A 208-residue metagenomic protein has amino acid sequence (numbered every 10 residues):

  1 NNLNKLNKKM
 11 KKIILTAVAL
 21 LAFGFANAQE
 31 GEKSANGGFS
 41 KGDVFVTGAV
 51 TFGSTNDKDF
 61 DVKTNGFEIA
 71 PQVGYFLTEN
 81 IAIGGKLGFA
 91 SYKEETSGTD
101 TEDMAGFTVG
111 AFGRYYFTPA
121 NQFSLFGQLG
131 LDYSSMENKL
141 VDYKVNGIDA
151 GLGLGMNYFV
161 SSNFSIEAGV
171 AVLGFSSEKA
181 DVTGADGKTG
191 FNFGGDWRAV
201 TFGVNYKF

Functional and structural regions predicted by a protein language model:
N1-S40: Cleavable N-terminal export/targeting peptides
Q29-Y75, I83, W197-F208: Short glycine/proline- and aromatic-enriched beta-strand/turn motifs that initiate or cap beta-hairpins
E32-A35, S91-T96, G155, V160-F208: Predominantly the C-terminal beta-signal and adjacent terminal strand-loop region of outer-membrane beta-barrel
G42, K63-I69, D103-V109, F123 (+2 more regions): Residues that define the transmembrane beta-barrel architecture of outer-membrane proteins
D43-F45, F60-A120: Glycine- and aromatic-enriched membrane insertion/assembly motifs of diderm outer-membrane and organelle channel
V46-G48, G85, A111, L125-L129 (+3 more regions): Membrane-embedded beta-strand positions of outer-membrane beta-barrel proteins
V50-N56, L87-K93, F117, L131-E137 (+2 more regions): Transmembrane beta-strands of outer-membrane beta-barrel pores
N80-I83, N121-F123, Y158-I166: Repeated loop/turn-to-beta-strand initiation elements of outer-membrane beta-barrel proteins
